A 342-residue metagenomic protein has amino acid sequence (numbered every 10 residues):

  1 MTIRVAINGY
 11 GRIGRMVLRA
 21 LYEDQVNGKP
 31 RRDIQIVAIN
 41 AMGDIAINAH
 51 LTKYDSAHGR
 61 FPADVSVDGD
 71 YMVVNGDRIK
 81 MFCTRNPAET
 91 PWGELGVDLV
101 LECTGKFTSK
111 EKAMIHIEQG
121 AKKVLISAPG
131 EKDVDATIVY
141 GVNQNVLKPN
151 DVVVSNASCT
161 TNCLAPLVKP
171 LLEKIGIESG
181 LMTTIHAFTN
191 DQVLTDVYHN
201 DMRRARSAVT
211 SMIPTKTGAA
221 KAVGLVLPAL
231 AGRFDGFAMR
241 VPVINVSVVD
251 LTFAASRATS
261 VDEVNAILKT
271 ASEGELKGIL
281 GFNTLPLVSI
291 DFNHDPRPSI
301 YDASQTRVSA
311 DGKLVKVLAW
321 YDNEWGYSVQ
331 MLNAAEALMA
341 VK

Functional and structural regions predicted by a protein language model:
M1-A205, S309, N333, V341-K342: N-terminal Rossmann-like NAD(P) cofactor-binding subdomain of oxidoreductases, focused on the glycine-rich
T2, G236, V248, T252-K342: C-terminal active-site/capping subdomain that shapes the small-molecule cofactor and substrate pocket of enzyme
Y22-V26, K169-I177, A187-N190, T217 (+5 more regions): Generic secondary-structure signature for well-ordered alpha-helical cores
S56-A57, D77, L95, N143-N145 (+12 more regions): Short capping/connector residues at structural and topological boundaries
M72, I138-Y140, V153, M212 (+4 more regions): Short clusters of hydrophobic/aromatic residues that line enzyme substrate/ligand-binding pockets
N150-D151, S207-V209, V246-D250, L314-K316: Short, solvent-exposed beta-strand edge segments and adjacent coil->beta transition regions
A157-S158, M212-P214, A254, Y321: Hydrophobic alpha-helical scaffolding
E173, I177-I244: Acidic, glycine-rich segments within the central catalytic cores of soluble metabolic enzymes that bind/position
